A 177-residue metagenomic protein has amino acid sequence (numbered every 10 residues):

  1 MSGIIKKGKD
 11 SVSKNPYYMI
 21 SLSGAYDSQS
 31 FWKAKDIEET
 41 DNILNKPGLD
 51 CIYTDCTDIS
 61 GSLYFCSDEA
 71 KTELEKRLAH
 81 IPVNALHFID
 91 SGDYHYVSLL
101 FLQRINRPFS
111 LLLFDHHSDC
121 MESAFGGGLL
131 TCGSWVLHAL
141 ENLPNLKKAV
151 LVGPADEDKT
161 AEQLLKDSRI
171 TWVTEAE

Functional and structural regions predicted by a protein language model:
G3-E177: Conserved alpha-helical scaffold segments that buttress catalytic/binding sites
